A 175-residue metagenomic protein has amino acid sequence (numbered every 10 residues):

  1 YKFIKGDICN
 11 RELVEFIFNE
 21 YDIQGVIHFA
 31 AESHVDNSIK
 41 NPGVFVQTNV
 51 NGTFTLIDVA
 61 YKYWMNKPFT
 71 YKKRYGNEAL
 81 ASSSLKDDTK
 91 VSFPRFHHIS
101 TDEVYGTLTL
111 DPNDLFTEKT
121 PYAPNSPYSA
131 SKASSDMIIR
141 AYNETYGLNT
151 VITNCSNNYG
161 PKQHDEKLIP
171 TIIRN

Functional and structural regions predicted by a protein language model:
Y1-N158: N-terminal Rossmann-like NAD(P)+-binding domain of SDR-like oxidoreductases, especially those catalyzing
T48-N51, K167, T171: A general alpha-helical scaffold signature found inside nucleotide-binding enzyme cores
E144, P170-N175: Alpha-helical substrate-binding/gating segment
I152-C155, K162-I169: Conserved loop-to-helix N-cap of the C-terminal "lid" that shapes the substrate pocket in Rossmann-like
